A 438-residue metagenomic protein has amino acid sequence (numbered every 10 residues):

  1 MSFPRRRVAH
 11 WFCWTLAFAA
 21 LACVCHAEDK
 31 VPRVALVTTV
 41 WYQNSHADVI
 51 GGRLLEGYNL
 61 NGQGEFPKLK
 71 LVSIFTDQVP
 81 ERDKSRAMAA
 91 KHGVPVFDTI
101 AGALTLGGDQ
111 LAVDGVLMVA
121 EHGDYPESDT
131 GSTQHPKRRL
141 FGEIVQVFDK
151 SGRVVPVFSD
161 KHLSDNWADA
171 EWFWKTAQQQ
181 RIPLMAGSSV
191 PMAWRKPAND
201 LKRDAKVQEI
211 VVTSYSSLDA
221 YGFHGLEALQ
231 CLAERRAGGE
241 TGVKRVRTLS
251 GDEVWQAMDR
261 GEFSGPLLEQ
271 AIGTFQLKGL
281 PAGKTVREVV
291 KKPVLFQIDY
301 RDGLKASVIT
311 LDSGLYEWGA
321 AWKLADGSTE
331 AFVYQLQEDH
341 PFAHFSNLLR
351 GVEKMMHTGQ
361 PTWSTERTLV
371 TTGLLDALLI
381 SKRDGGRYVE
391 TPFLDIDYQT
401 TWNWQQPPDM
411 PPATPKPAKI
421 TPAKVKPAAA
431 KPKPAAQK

Functional and structural regions predicted by a protein language model:
M1-W14: Bacterial N-terminal signal peptides that target proteins for export
W11-C23: Bacterial N-terminal signal peptides
E28-K91, I210: N-terminal Rossmann-like dinucleotide-binding module
P95-A103: Short acidic-hydrophobic, aromatic-tinged amphipathic segments that line or gate anion-handling sites
E121-V190: Beta-strand-loop-alpha-helix segment that lines the small-molecule cofactor/substrate pocket of alpha/beta enzymes
G131-T133, M355-K438: C-terminal helix-rich "cap/oligomerization" subdomain common to oxidoreductases
I210-L304, L311-S313, V370-G373: Rossmann-like dinucleotide-binding domain that binds NAD(P)(H)
K278-E366: NAD(P)-dinucleotide binding in Rossmann-like oxidoreductases
